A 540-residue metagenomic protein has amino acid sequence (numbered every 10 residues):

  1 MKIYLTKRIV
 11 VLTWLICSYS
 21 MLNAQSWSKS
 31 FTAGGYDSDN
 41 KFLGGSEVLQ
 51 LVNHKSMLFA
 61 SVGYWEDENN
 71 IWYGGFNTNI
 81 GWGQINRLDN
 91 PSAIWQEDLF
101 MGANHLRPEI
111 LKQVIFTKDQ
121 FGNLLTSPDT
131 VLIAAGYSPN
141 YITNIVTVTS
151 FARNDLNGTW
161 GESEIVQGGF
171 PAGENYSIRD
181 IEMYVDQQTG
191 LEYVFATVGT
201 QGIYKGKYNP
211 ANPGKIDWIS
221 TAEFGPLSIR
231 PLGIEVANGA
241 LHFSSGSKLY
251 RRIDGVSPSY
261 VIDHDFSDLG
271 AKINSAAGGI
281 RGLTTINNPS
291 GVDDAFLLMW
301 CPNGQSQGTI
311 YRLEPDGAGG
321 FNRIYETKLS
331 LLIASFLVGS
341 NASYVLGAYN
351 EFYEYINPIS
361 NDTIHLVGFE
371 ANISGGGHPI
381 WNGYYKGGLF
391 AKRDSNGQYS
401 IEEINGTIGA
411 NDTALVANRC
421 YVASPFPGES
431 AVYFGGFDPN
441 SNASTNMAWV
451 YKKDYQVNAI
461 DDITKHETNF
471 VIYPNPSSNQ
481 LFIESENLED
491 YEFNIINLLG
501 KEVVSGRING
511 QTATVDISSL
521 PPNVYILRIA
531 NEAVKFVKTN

Functional and structural regions predicted by a protein language model:
M1-S26, I460: Bacterial Sec-dependent N-terminal signal peptides
T13, D462-N540: C-terminal outer-membrane/trafficking sorting elements
Q25-S46, N53, W65-A134, N140-Y184 (+7 more regions): Trp- and S/T/G-rich repeat-edge/linker motifs of beta-rich repeat architectures
A60, A134, A196, F243 (+3 more regions): Residue position within the beta-strands of beta-propeller blades
A60-S61, E97, E162, A196 (+5 more regions): Short hydrophobic/aromatic-rich beta-strand segments that constitute the beta-sheet cores of beta-sandwich/beta-barrel
F369-A371: Long, charged low-complexity terminal regions
A423-P425, G436-N442, E532: A short, acidic, flexible beta-alpha connecting loop/helix-capping segment that sits on the rim of active
